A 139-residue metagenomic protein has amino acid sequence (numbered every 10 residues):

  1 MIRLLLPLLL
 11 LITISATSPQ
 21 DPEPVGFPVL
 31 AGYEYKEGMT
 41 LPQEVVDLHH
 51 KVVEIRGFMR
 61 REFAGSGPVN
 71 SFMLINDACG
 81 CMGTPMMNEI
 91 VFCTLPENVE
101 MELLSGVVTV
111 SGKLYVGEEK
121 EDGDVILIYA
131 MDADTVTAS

Functional and structural regions predicted by a protein language model:
L4-T13: Sec-dependent N-terminal signal peptides
T17-S139: OB-fold and OB-like single-stranded nucleic-acid-recognition modules and their adjacent interaction interfaces
